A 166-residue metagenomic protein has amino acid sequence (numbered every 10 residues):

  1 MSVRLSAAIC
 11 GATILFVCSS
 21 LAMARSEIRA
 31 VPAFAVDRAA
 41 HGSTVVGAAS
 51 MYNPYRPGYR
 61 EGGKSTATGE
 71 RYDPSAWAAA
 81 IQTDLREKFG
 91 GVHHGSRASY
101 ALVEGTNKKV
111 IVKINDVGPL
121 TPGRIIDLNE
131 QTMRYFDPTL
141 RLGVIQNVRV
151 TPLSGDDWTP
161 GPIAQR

Functional and structural regions predicted by a protein language model:
M1-V3: N-terminal secretory signal peptides that target proteins for export/translocation
A8-C18: Bacterial N-terminal signal peptides
S20-R166: Secreted/periplasmic proteins
